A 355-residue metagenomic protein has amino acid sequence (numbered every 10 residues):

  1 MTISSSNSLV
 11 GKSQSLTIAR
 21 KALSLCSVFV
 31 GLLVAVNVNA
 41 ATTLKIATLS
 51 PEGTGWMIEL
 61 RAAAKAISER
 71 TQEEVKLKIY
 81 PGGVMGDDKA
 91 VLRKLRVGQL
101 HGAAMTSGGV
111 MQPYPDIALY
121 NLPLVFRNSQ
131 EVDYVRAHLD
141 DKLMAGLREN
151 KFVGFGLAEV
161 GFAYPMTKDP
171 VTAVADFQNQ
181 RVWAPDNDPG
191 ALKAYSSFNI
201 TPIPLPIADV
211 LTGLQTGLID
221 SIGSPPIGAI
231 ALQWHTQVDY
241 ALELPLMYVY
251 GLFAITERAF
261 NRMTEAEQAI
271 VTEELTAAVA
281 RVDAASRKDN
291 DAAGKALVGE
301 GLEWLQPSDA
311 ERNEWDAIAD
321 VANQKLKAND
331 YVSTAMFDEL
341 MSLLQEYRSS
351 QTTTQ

Functional and structural regions predicted by a protein language model:
M1-A19: N-terminal secretory signal peptides that target proteins for export/translocation
Q14, N39-A40: Low-complexity intrinsically disordered segments
T17-V30: Sec-dependent N-terminal signal peptides
S27-V30, V135-R136, L340: Short, Φ-rich (hydrophobic/aromatic) sequence segments
A35-V36: N-terminal signal peptide c-region/cleavage motif recognized by signal peptidases
A41-E131, L139, L147-Q355: N-terminal secretory/targeting leader peptides
M144: Conserved glycine-rich "GG(E/T)P / GGGxP" loop and the immediately following alpha-helix in the radical SAM core
